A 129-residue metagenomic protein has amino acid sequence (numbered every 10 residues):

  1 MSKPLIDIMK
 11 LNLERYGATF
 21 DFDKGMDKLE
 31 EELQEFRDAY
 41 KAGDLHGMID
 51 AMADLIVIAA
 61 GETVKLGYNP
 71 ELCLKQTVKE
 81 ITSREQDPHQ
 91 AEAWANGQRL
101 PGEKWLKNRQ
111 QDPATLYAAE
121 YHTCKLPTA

Functional and structural regions predicted by a protein language model:
M1-M52, I56-A129: Flexible "arm" and connector segments at domain edges
